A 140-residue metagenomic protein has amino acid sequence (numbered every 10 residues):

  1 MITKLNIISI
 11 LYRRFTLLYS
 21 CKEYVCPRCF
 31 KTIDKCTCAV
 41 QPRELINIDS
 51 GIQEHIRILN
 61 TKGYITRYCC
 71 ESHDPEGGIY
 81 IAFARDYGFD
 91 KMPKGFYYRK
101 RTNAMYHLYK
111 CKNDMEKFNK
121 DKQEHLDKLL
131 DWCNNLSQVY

Functional and structural regions predicted by a protein language model:
K4-F15, I56, K91-Y98, D121 (+1 more regions): Long, contiguous binding/interaction regions
I8, C21-K22: N-terminal cysteine/histidine-rich coordination modules
I10, Q41-L45, E54: Long, compositionally biased low-complexity segments enriched in polar/charged residues
Y19, Y97-Y140: Active-site or metal-binding loop neighborhoods of secreted/extracellular toxin and effector enzymes
E23, K35: Residues immediately within or flanking Cys/His clusters that coordinate Zn2+ in small zinc-binding modules
C26-C29: Short cysteine-rich clusters marking metal-coordination/redox-active sites
K31-D34, Q41-R43: Short functional micro-motifs and their immediate structural scaffolds
I48-K94: Amphipathic, interaction-prone secondary-structure segments
